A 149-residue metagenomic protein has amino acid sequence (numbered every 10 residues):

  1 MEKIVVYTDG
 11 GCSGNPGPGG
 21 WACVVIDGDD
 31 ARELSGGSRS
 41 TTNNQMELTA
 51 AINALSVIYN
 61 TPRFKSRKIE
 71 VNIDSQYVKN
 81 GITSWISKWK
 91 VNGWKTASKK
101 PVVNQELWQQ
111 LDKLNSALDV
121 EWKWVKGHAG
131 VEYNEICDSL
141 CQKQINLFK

Functional and structural regions predicted by a protein language model:
M1-Q45, S56-Y59, D138-K143, L147-K149: RNase H-like nuclease fold core
G11-N15, I52-I136, L140, Q144-L147: RNase H catalytic domain
E47, A51: Short, conserved alpha-helix that lines the donor NDP-sugar binding/gating region of sugar-transfer enzymes
